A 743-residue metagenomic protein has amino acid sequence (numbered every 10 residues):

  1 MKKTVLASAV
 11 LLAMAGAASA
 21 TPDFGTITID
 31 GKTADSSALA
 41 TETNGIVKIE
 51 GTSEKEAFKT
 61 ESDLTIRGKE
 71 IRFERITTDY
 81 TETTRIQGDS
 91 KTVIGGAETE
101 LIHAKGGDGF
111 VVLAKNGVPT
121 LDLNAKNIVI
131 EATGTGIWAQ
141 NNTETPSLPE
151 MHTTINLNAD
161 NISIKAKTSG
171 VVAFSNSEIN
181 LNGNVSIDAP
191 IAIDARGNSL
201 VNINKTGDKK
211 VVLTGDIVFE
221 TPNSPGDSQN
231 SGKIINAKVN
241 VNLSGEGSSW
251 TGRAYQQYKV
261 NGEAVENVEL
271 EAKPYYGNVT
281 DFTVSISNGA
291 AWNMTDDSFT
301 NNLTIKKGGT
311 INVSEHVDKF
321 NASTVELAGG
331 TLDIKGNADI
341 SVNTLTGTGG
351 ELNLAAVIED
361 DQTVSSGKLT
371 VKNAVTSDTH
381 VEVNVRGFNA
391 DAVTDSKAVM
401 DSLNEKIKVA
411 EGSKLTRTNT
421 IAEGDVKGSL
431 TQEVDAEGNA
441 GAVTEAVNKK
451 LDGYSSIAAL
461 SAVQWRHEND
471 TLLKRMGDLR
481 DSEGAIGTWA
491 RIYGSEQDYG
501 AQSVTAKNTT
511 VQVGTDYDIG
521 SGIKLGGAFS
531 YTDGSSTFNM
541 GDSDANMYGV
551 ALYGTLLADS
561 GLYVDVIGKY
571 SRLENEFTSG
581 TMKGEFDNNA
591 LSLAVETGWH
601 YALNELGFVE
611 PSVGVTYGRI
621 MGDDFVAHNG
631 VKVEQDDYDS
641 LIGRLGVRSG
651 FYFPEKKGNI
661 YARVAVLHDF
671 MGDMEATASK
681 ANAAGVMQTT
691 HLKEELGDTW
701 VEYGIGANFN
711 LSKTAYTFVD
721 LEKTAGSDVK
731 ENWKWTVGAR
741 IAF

Functional and structural regions predicted by a protein language model:
M1-T21: Gram-negative bacterial Sec-dependent N-terminal signal peptides
P22-F24, G336-N337, T348-G367, S377-D516 (+2 more regions): Outer-membrane translocation/initiation segment of Type V secreted surface proteins
G25-I27, S37-V47, K55-K59, D63 (+13 more regions): Glycine-rich beta-solenoid repeat tracts in large extracellular/virion proteins
K210, T214, F219-V241, G245-E405: Extracellular beta-strand/loop-rich repeat segments of large surface/secreted proteins
Y255, W489-Y493, G526-S530, D565-K569 (+5 more regions): Transmembrane beta-strands of outer-membrane beta-barrel proteins
V447-V609, E722, S727-V729: Outer membrane beta-barrel translocator domains of Type V secretion systems
Q502-K507, N539-G541, E574-D587, M621-S640 (+1 more regions): Solvent-exposed, glycine/polar-rich loop segments of beta-barrel outer-membrane systems
A551, L556, L603, D636-F743: Outer membrane beta-barrel transmembrane domains
